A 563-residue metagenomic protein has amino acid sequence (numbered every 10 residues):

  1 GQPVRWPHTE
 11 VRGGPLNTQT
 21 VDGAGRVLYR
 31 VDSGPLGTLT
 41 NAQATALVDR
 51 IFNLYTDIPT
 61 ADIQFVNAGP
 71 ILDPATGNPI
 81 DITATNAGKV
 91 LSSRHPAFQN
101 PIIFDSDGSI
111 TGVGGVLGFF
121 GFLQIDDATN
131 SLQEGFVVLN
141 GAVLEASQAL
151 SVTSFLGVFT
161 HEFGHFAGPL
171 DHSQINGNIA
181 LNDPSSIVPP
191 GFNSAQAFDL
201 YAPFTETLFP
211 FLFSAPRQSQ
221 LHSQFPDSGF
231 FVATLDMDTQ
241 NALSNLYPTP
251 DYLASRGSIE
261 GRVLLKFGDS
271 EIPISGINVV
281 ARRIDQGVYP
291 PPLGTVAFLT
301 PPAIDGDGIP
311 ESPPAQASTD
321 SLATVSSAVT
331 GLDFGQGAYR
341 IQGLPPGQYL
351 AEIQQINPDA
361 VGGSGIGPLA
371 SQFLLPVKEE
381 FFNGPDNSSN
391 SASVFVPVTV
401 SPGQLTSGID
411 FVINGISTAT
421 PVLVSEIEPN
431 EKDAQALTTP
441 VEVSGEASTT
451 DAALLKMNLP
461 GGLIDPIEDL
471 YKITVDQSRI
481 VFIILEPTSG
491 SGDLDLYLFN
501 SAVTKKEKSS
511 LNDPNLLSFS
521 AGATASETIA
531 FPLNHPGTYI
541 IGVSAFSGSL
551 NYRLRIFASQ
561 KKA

Functional and structural regions predicted by a protein language model:
G1-N41, S106-S131, I187-D199, E380-S393 (+1 more regions): Disordered inhibitory propeptide/activation segment of secreted metzincin zinc metalloprotease zymogens, centered on
T45-Y201, L246, A254-R256, L264 (+2 more regions): Metzincin-family zinc-dependent endopeptidase catalytic domain
P216, L344, Q355-I416: Structured interaction patches on ligand/partner-binding surfaces of diverse proteins
L221, F225, F230-G257, D476: Beta-strand-rich domain onsets/edges
L246-S270, N278-R282, V394, L405-L423 (+1 more regions): A short, Gly/Thr-enriched small/hydrophobic beta-strand-prone motif that recurs across taxa
P273-G276, A447-K562: Acidic, Ser/Thr/Pro-rich low-complexity intrinsically disordered segments
P346-Q354, Y539-I541: A short tyrosine-centered beta-strand micro-motif
S417-T450: Predominantly extracellular/luminal regions of secreted and cell-surface proteins, especially disulfide-bonded
